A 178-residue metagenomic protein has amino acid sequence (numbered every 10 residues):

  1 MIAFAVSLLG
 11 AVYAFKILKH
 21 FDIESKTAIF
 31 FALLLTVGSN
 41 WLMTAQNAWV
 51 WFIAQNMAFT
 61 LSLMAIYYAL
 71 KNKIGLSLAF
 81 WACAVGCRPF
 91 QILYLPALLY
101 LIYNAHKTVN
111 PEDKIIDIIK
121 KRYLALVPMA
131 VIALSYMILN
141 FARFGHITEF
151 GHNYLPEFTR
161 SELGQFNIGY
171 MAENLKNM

Functional and structural regions predicted by a protein language model:
M1-M178: Membrane-proximal envelope and lipid/glycan-remodeling enzymes
